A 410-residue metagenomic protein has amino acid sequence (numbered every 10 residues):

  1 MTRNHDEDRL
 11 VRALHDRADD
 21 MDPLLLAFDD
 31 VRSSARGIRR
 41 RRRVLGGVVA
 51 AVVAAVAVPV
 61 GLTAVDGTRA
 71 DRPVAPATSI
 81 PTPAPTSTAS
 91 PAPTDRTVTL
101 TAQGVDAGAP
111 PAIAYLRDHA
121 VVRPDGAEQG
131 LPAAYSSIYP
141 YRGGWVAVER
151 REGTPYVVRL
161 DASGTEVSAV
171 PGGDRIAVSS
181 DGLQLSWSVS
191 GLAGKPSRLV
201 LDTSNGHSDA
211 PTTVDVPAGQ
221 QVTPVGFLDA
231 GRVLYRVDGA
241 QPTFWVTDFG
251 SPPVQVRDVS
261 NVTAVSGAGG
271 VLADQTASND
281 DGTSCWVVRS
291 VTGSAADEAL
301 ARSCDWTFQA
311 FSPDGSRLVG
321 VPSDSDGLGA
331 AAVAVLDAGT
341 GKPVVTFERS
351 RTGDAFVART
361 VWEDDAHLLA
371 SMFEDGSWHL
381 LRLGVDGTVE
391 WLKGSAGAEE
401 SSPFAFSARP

Functional and structural regions predicted by a protein language model:
M1-A13, S79-P93, T97, T101-Q103 (+1 more regions): Actinobacteria-biased recognition of intrinsically disordered, low-complexity terminal regions
M1-P85: N-terminal export/targeting signals for secretion/compartment entry
G47-G61, L185, Y235, Q309-F311 (+2 more regions): Hydrophobic alpha-helical membrane segments, chiefly transmembrane helices and signal peptide h-regions, characterized
A89-T101, P111-A134, R150-R175, K195-A218 (+5 more regions): Surface-exposed loop/turn elements that mediate protein-protein interactions on large endomembrane-trafficking
Q103-G108, S136-G143, I176-L185, P224-V233 (+5 more regions): Blade-terminus and WD-like Trp-Asp/Gly-His loop motifs, strongest in beta-propeller folds
A109-D118, G144-V148, G270-A273: Short, hydrophobic/proline-enriched secondary-structure or compact coil segments at domain edges
V148-R150, W187-V189, Y235-V237, D274-T276 (+2 more regions): Recurrent small/Gly-Pro-centered beta-turn motifs in extracellular repeat architectures
D297-A332: Flexible, glycine-rich surface segments
